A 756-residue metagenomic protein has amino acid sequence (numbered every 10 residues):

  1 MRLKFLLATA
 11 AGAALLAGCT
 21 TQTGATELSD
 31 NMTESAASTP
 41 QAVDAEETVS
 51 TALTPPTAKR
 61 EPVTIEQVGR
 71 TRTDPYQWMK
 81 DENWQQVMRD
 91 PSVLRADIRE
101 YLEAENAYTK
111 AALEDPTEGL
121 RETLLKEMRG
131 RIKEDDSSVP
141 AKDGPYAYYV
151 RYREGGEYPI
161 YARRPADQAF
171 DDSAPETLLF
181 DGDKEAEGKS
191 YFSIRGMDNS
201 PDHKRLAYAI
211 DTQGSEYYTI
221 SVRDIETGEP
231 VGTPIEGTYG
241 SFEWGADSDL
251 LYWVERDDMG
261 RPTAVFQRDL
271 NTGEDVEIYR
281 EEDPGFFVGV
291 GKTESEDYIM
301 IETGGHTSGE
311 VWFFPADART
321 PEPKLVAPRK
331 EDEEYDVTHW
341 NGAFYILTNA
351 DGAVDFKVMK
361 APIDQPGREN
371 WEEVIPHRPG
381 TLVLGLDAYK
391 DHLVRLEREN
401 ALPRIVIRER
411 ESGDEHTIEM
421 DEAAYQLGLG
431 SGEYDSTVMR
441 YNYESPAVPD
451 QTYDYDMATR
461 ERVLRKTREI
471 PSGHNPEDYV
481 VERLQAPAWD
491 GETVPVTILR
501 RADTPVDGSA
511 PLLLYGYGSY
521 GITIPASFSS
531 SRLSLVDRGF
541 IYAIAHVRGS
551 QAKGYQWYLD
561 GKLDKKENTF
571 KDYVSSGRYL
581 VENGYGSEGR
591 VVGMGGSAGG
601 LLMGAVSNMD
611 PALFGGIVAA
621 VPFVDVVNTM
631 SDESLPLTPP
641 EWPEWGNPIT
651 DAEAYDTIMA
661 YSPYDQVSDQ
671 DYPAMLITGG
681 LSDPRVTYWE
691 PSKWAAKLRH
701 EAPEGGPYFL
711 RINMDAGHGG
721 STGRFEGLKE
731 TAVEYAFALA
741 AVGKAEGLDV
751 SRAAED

Functional and structural regions predicted by a protein language model:
M1-K4: Positively charged n-region of N-terminal signal peptides that target proteins for export
L6-A10, C19-V438, N442-D450, D454-A458 (+5 more regions): Beta-propeller folds
F180-M197, A209-S215, E229-V231, Y455-E461 (+6 more regions): Cap/lid segment of the alpha/beta-hydrolase catalytic domain
I194, P234-F242, R256, G260 (+10 more regions): Alpha-helix capping and helix-loop boundary segments enriched in small/acidic/polar residues
L347, L396, N442, L499 (+3 more regions): Short hydrophobic segments within beta-strands
A350, H392, S519, S597 (+1 more regions): Residue-level signal for short, function-critical loop segments
R538, I544-D756: Active-site-proximal cap/loop segments of hydrolase catalytic domains
